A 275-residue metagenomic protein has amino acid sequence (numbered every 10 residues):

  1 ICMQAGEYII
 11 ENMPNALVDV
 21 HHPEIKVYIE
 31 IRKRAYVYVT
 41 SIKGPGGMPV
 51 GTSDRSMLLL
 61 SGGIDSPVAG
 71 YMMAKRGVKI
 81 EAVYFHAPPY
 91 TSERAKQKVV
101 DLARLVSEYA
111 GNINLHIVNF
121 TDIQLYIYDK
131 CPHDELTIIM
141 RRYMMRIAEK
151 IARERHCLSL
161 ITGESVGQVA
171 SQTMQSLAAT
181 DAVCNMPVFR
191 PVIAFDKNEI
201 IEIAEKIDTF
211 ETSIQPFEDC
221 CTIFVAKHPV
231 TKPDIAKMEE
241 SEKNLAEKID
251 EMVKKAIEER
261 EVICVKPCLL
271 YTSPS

Functional and structural regions predicted by a protein language model:
I1-M57, P67-I113, T121, A182 (+3 more regions): RNA-binding accessory domains that recognize and position tRNA/RNA substrates
Q4-N15, T40-S53, Q124-L125, D129-E202 (+4 more regions): Active-site adenylate/phosphate-handling loop in enzymes that bind or generate adenylated species
G63: Conserved G/P- and acidic residue-centered "switch" motifs that form tight phosphate/ATP-binding loops in soluble
V83-Y84, L115-N119, L158-E164: Short, conserved beta-strand edge motifs with alternating hydrophobic and charged residues
N119-D122, S165, E218-V225: A glycine-rich phosphate-binding loop feature that marks nucleotide/adenosyl-phosphate handling sites
D208-P216: A short alpha-helix-loop-beta-strand transition element characteristic of N-terminal alpha/beta dinucleotide-binding
Q215-L270: The feature marks non-catalytic terminal segments
Y271-S275: Conserved small/polar residues in nucleotide/adenosyl-binding loops
